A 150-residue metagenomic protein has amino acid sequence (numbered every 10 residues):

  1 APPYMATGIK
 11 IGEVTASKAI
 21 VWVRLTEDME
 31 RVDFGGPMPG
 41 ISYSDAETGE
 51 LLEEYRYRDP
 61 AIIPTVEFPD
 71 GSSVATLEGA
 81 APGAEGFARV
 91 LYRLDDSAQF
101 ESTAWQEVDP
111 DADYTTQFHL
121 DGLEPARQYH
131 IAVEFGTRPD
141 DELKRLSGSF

Functional and structural regions predicted by a protein language model:
A1-F150: Short, surface-exposed linear motifs at loops/turns and structural transition points
